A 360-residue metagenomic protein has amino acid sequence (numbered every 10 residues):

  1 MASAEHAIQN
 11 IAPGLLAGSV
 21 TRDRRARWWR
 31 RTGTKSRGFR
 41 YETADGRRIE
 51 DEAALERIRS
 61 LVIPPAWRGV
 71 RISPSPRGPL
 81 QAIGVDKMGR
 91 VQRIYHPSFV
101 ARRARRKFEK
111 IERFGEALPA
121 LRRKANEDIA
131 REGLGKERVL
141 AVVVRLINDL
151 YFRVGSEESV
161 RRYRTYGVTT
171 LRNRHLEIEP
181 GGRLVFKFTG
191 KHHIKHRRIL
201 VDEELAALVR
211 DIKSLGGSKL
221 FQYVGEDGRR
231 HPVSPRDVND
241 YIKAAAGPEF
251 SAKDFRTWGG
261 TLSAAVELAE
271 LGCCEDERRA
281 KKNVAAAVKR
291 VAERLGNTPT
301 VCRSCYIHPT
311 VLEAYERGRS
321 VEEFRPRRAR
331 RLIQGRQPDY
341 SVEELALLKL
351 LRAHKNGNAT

Functional and structural regions predicted by a protein language model:
M1-Y166, T170-V284, V288-L295, S304 (+4 more regions): A positively charged, amphipathic N-terminal helix/segment that binds anionic biomolecules
T298: Active-site-proximal binding-pocket segments
P309-L332, E343-A346: DNA/chromatin major-groove-contacting recognition/catalytic segments
A353-T360: Helix-turn-helix/homeodomain-like alpha-helical modules used for DNA recognition and transcription-factor dimerization
